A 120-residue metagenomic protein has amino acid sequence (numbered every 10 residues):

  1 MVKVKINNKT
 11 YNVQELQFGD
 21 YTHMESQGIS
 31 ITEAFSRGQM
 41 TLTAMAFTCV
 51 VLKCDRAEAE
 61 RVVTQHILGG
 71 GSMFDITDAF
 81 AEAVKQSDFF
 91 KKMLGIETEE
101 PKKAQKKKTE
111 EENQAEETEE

Functional and structural regions predicted by a protein language model:
V2-T10, G19-Y21, S26-F35, R56-E120: Charged interaction scaffolds used for protein-protein
Q14-L16: Short linear motifs in exposed loops
L42-K53, D78-E82: Short, hydrophobic/amphipathic alpha-helical patches that form generic packing surfaces within helical domains
